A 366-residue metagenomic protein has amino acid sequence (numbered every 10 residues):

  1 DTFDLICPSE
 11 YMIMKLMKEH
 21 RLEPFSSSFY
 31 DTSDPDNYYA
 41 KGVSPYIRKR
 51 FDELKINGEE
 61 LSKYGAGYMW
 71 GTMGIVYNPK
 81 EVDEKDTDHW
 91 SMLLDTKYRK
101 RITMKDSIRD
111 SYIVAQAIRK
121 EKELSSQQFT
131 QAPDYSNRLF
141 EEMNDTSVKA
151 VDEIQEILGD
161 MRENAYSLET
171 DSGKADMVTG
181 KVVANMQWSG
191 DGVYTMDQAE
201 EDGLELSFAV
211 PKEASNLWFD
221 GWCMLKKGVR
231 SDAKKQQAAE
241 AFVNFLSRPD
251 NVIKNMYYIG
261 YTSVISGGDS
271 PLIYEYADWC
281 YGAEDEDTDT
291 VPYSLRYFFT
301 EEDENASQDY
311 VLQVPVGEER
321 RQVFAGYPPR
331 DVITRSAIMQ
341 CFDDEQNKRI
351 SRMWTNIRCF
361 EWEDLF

Functional and structural regions predicted by a protein language model:
D1-C7, R21-E23, Y98-K100, T179-Q187: Alpha-to-beta junction loops
E10-W70, E84-D86: Hinge/lid segment of periplasmic solute-binding proteins
T32-N37, D152-G159, G203-K226: Periplasmic-binding protein-like
G71-G74, I113, F219-W222: Small-molecule pocket liners
K80-D88, K120-F129, G228-Q237: Short helix-loop capping/hinge motifs at secondary-structure junctions, enriched in acidic/polar residues
R101-I118, E123-A209: Ligand-binding pocket segment of bilobal, Venus flytrap-like solute-binding proteins
M224-R330: Mature extracytoplasmic/periplasmic domains
E301-F366: Conserved C-terminal helix/tail region of periplasmic/extracytoplasmic solute-binding proteins
